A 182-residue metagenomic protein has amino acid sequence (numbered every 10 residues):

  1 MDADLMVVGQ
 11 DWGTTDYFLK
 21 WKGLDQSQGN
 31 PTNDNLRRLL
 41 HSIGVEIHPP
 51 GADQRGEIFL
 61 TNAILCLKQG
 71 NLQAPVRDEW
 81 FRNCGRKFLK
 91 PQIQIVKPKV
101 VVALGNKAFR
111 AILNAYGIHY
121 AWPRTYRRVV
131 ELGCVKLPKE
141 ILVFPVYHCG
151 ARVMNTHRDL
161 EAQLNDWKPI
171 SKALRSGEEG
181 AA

Functional and structural regions predicted by a protein language model:
M1-R124, E140-M154, L160-E161, A173: A polyanion-binding, active-site-adjacent surface
R124-V135: Alpha-helical scaffolding within the catalytic cores of extracellular/periplasmic polymer-degrading hydrolases
D166-A182: Charged phosphate-binding loop/patch that engages nucleotide di/tri-phosphates or the phosphate backbone of nucleic
